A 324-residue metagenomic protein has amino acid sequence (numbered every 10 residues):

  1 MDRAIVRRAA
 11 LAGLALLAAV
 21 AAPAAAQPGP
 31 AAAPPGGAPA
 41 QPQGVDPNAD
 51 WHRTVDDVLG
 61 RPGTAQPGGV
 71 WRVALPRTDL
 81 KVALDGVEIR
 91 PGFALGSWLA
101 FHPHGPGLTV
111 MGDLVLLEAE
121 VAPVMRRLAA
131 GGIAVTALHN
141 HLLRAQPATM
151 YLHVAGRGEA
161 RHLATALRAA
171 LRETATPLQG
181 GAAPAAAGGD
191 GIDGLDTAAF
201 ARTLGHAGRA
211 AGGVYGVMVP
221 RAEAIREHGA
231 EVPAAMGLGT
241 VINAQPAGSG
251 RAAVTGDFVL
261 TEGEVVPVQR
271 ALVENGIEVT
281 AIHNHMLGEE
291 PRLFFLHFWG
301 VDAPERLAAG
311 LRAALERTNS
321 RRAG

Functional and structural regions predicted by a protein language model:
I5-L11: N-terminal export leaders
A12-A21: Bacterial N-terminal signal peptides
V20-A38: C-terminal region of N-terminal signal peptides and the immediate post-cleavage residues of exported proteins
P34-P76, L80-L84, R172-P220, A224-G229 (+2 more regions): Intrinsic disorder/low-complexity detector
P62, L116-L138, R144-D190, G300-N319: Hydrophobic, ordered structural segments
L84-A100, E223-G248, I282: Intrinsic, low-complexity N-terminal interaction/targeting segments
R90-G92, L117-R144, A235-M236, E262-L287: Extended intrinsically disordered, low-complexity coil regions enriched in Ser, Thr, Gly, Ala and often Pro
S97-A100, L116, M150-R157, G239-P246 (+3 more regions): A conserved regulatory-domain signal marking ACT and ACT-like small-molecule sensing domains and adjacent regulatory
